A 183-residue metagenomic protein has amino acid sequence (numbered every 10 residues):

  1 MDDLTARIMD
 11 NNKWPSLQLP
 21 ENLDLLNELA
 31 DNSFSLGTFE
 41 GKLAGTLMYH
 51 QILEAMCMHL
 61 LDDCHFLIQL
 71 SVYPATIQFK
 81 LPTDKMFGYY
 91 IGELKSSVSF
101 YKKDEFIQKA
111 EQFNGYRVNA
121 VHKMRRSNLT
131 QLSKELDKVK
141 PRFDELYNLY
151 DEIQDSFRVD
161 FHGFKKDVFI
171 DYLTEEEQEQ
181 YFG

Functional and structural regions predicted by a protein language model:
M1-K42, V159-G183: Charged alpha-helical initiation segments
I8-L17, A75-F79, F100-F106: A ubiquitous short alpha-helical element
N11-W14, G37-G45, K102-E105, Q131 (+1 more regions): Non-transmembrane, amphipathic alpha-helical segments
N22-L29, M48, F113-Y116: Amphipathic, well-ordered alpha-helical segments in soluble domains
A30-G37, D63-C64, A120-N128: Secondary-structure edge/capping motif, primarily at the C-terminal ends of alpha-helices and the immediately following
F39-D62: Short, hydrophobic, well-ordered secondary-structure elements
D62-Y101: Short, charged amphipathic alpha-helical segments flanked by flexible coils
F100-Y172: Charge-enriched, short contiguous segments at helix-coil
